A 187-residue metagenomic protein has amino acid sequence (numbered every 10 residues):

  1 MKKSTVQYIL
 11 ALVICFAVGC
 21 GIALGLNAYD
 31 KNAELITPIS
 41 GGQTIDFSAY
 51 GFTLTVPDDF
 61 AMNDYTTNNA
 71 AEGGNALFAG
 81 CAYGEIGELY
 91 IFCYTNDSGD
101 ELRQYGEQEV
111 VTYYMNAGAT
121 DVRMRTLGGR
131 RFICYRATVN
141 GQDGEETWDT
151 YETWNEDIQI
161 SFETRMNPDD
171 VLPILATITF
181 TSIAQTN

Functional and structural regions predicted by a protein language model:
K2-A76, A82-Y83, D143, E163-N187: N-terminal targeting sequences that direct proteins away from the cytosol to non-cytosolic compartments
T66-M166: Conserved polar/disulfide-associated segments of primarily extracytoplasmic proteins
